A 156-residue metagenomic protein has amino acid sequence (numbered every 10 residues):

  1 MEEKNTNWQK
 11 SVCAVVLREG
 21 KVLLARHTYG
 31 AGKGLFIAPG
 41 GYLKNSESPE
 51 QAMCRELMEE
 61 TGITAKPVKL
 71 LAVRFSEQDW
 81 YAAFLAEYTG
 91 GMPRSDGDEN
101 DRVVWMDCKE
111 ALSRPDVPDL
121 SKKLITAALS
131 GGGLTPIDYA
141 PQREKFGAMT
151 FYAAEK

Functional and structural regions predicted by a protein language model:
M1-L23: Conserved N-terminal beta-strand and adjoining loop/helix that marks the start of the Nudix/MutT-like hydrolase domain
K10-V12, G20, W80-A82, D101 (+1 more regions): Change "...and in nucleic-acid phosphodiester-cleaving endonucleases..." to "...and in nucleic-acid processing enzymes
K21-R55, E59, G147-K156: Conserved Nudix-box catalytic region and its N-terminal flanking loop in Nudix hydrolases and closely related
L24, A83-L85, W105: Conserved hydrophobic/aromatic beta-strand scaffold that supports enzyme active sites
G30, V73-E77, G97: A short beta-turn/loop motif at secondary-structure boundaries
A31, D101-K156: Nudix hydrolase/Nudix homology domain
G34-I37, G90, R94-S95, D107: A short, polar/proline- and glycine-enriched secondary-structure boundary/capping micro-motif
G62-M92: Active-site segment of metal-dependent pyrophosphate-handling enzymes, primarily the Nudix hydrolase catalytic core
